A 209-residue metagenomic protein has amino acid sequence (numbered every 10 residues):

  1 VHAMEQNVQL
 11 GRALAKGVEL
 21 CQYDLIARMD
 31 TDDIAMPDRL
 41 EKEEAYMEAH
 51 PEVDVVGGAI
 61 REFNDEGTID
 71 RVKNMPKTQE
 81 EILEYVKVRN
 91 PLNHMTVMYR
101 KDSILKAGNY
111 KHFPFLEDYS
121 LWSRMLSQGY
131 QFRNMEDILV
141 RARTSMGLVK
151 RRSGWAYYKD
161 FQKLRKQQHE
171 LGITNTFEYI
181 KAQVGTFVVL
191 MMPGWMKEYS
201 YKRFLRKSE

Functional and structural regions predicted by a protein language model:
A3-C21, K42: Glycine-rich, basic loop-to-helix element that forms the pyrophosphate-binding segment of sugar-nucleotide handling
M4, V55-A59, M135, A142: Short glycine/serine/threonine-enriched helix-capping/active-site loop that flanks the nucleotide-sugar donor pocket
E19, P76-A156, F161: Conserved nucleotide-sugar donor-binding catalytic segment
Q22, M36-P37, R100: GHKL-family ATP-binding catalytic core of two-component histidine kinases
I26: Short aromatic/hydrophobic "clamp" motif used to bind/position activated sugar donors
D30-I34, A59: The conserved acidic donor/metal-binding loop of glycosyltransferases
D38-D70: Conserved donor NDP-sugar-binding/catalytic core segment of glycosyltransferases
L148-E209: Non-catalytic, C-terminal membrane-associated alpha-helical segments of glycosyltransferases
